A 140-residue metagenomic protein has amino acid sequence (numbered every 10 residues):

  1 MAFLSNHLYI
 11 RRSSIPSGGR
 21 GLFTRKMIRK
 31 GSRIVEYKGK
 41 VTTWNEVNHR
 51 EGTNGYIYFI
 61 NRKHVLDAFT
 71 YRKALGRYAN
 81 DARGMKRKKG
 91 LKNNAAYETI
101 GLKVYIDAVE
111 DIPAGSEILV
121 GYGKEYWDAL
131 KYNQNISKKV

Functional and structural regions predicted by a protein language model:
M1-A2, V140: Classical N-terminal secretory signal peptides
A2-I15, T53-D128: Catalytic core of the SET domain in histone-lysine N-methyltransferases, recognizing conserved active-site
G18-N45, A79, I106-Y122: Conserved SET/PR domain catalytic loop and adjacent active-site segment of histone-lysine N-methyltransferases
T42-Y58, A129-V140: Short, compositionally biased
